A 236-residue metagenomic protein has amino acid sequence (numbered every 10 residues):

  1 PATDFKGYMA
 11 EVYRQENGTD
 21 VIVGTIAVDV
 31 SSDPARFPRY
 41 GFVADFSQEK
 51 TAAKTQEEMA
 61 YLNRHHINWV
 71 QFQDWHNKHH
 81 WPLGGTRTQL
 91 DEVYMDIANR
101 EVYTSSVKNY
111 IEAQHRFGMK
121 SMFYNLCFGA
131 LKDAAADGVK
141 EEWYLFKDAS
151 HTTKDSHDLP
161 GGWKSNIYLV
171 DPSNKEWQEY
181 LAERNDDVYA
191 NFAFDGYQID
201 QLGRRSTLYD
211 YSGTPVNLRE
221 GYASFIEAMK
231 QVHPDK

Functional and structural regions predicted by a protein language model:
P1-D33: Beta-strand-enriched, solvent-exposed domains that form extended recognition/catalytic surfaces
V21-K78: An acidic-aromatic substrate-binding cleft motif
S32-A52, S121-F192: Active-site-adjacent "subsite" loops/lids of carbohydrate-active enzymes
R39-A44, V70-F72, S121-Y124, Y197-I199 (+1 more regions): Hydrophobic faces of well-ordered beta-strands that scaffold small-molecule active sites in alpha/beta enzyme cores
A60-H66, I111-G118, A190: Acidic (Asp/Glu)-rich catalytic clusters
H76, C127-G129, G203-R205: Active-site-proximal loop/turn and secondary-structure-junction residues that shape catalytic pockets, frequently
N77-N125, G213-V232: Aromatic-lined substrate-binding rim segments of carbohydrate-active enzymes
L169-K236: Active-site neighborhood of glycoside hydrolase catalytic domains
